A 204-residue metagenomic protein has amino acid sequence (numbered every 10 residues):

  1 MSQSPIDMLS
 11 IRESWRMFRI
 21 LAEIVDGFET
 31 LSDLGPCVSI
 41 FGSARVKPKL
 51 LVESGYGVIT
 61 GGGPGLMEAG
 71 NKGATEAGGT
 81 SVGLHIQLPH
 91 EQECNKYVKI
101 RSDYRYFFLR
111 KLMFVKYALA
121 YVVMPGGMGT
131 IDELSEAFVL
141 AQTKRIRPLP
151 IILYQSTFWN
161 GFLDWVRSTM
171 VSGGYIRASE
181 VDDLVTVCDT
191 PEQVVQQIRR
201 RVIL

Functional and structural regions predicted by a protein language model:
S2-L84: Glycine-rich beta-alpha loop segments
G42-A44, G62, L84-Q87, Y104-Y106 (+4 more regions): Fold-independent oxyanion-binding glycine-rich loops and adjacent beta-strand/coil segments at enzyme active sites
L51-S54, G65-V123: Acidic/glycine-enriched connector segments
M67-E68, I131, V195: Short, well-ordered alpha-helical microsegments
N71-G73, E93-K96, E133-E136, L163-V166: Short acidic, glycine/serine/threonine-rich loops at helix termini
T80-E91, M124, F138-W165, A178-E180: Short, acidic/small-residue loops that bind anionic groups at enzyme active sites
R105-T157, V202-L204: Active-site/ligand-binding-proximal alpha/beta "capping" segment
L153-L204: C-terminal functional extensions of proteins
